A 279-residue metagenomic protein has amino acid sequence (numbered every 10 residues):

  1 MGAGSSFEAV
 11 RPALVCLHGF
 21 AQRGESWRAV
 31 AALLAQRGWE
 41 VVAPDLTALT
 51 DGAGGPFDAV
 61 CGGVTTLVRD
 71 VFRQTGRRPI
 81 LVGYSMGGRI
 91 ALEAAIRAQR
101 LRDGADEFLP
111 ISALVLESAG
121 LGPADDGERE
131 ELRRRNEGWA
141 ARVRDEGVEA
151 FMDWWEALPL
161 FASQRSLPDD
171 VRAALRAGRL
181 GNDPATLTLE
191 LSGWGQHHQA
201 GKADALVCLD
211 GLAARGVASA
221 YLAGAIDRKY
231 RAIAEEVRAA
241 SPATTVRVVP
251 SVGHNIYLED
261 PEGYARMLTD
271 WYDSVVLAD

Functional and structural regions predicted by a protein language model:
G2, F7-D51: Conserved HGGG/HGGXW glycine-rich cap/lid loop of the alpha/beta-hydrolase fold
V15-G19, Y84, A223: The conserved beta1-alpha1 loop
A31-A32, Q36, E40-I80, R266: Active-site loop/oxyanion-hole signature of alpha/beta-hydrolase fold enzymes
L81-G83, E117: Short beta-strand immediately N-terminal to the catalytic nucleophile in serine-hydrolase-like folds
G83-G87, A91: Gly/Ala-rich beta-loop-alpha elbow adjacent to hydrolase catalytic centers
F108-R144: Flexible "cap/lid" loop of the alpha/beta hydrolase fold
G178-E236: Conserved serine/cysteine hydrolase catalytic core
V252-P261, A265: Catalytic histidine-centered segment of alpha/beta-hydrolase-like enzymes
